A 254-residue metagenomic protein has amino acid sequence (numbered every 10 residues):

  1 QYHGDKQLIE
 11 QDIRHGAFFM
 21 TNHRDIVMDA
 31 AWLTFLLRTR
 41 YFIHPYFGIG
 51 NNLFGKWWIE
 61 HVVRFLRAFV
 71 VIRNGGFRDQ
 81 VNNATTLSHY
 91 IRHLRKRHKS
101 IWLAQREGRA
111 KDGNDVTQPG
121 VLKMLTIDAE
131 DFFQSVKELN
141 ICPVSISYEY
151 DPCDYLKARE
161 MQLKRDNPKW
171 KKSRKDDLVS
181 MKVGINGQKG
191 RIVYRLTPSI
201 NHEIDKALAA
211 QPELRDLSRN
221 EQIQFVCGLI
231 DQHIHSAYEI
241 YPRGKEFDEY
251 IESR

Functional and structural regions predicted by a protein language model:
Y2-N201: Soluble catalytic domains of membrane acyltransferases
H89-Y90, M124, F225, L229 (+1 more regions): Long, highly charged amphipathic alpha-helices
K175, G187-P198, H202-L229, K245: Charged, amphipathic alpha-helical linkers/stalks
I234, Y238-R254: Long, low-complexity C-terminal extensions of enzymes
